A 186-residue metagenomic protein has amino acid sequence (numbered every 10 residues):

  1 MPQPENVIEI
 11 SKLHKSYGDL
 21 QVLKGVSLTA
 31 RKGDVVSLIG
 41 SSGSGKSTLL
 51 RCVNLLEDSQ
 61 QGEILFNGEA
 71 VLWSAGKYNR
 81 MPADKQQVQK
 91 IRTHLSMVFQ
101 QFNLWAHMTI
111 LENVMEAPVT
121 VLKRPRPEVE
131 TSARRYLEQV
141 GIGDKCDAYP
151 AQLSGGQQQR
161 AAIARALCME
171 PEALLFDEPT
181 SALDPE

Functional and structural regions predicted by a protein language model:
I39-S41: The feature captures the beta-strand-to-loop junction immediately N-terminal to the Walker
G62-G76: Conserved ABC transporter NBD signature motif
Y149-L153, Q157: Conserved ABC ATPase signature
C168-E172: A short, proline-enriched helix->beta-strand linker immediately N-terminal to the Walker B motif in ABC-type P-loop
L174-D177: Catalytic Walker B motif of ABC-type/P-loop ATPase nucleotide-binding domains
P185-E186: Helix N-cap at the start of a conserved alpha-helix in ABC-type nucleotide-binding domains
